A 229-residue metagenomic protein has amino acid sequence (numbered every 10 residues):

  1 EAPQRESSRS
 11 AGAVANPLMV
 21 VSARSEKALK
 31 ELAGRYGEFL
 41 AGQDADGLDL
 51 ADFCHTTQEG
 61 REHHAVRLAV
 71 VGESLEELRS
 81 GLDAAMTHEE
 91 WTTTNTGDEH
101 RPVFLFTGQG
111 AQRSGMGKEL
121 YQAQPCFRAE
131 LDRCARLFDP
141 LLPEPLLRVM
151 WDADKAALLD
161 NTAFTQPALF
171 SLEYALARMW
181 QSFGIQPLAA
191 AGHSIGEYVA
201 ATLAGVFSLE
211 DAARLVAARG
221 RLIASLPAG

Functional and structural regions predicted by a protein language model:
E1-P102, Q112, K118, S225-G229: Flexible catalytic loop/linker elements that gate and position reactive groups at enzyme active sites
A23, T93-G229: FabD-like malonyl-/acyl-CoA
